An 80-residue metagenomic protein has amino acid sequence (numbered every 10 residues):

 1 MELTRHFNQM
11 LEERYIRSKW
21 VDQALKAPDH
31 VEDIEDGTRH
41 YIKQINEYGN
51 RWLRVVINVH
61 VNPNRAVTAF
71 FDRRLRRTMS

Functional and structural regions predicted by a protein language model:
M1-S80: Ribonuclease/tRNase effector modules and their secretory precursors
